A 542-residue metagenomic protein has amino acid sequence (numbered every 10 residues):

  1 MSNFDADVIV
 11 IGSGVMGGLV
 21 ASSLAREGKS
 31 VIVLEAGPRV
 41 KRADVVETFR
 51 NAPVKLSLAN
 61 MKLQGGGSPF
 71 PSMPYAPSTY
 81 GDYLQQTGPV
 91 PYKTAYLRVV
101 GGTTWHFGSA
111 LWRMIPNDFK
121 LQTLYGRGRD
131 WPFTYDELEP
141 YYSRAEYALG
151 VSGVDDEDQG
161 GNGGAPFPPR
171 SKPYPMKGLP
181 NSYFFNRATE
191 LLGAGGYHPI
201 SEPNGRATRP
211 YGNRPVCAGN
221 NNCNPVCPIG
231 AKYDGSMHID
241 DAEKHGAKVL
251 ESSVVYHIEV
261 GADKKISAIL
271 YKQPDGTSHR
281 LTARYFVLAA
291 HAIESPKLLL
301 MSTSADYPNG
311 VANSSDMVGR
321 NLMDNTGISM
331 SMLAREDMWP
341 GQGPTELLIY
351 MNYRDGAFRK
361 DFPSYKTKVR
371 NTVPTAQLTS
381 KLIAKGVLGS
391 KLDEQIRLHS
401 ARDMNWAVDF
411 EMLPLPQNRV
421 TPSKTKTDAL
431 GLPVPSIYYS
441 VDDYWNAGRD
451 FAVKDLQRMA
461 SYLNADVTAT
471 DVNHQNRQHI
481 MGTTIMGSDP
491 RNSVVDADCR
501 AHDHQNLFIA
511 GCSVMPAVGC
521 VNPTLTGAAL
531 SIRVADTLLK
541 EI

Functional and structural regions predicted by a protein language model:
V8-V33: N-terminal Rossmann-like FAD-binding beta1-loop-alpha1 element of flavoenzymes
R26, S30-I32, G37-P53, K244 (+6 more regions): Glycine-rich loop(s) and the adjacent beta-strand/alpha-helix scaffold that form part
P38-K62, L97-H106: Conserved N-terminal glycine-rich FAD pyrophosphate-binding loop of Rossmann-like flavoproteins
R42-V46, G108-S109, D118, Q122 (+2 more regions): Short, solvent-exposed loop/turn and secondary-structure capping segments
G65-P77, Y83-P89, K93, R98 (+3 more regions): Conserved redox-cofactor binding core of oxidoreductases
P77-Y96, V100-T103, F107-L111, W131-Y135 (+4 more regions): FAD cofactor-binding and catalytic pocket of flavoenzymes
I200-V226, G230, Y256-G261, A401-M412 (+3 more regions): A glycine-rich dinucleotide-binding beta-alpha-beta segment and adjacent secondary-structure elements that constitute
A517-D536: A conserved FAD-binding loop/helix module that cradles the flavin
